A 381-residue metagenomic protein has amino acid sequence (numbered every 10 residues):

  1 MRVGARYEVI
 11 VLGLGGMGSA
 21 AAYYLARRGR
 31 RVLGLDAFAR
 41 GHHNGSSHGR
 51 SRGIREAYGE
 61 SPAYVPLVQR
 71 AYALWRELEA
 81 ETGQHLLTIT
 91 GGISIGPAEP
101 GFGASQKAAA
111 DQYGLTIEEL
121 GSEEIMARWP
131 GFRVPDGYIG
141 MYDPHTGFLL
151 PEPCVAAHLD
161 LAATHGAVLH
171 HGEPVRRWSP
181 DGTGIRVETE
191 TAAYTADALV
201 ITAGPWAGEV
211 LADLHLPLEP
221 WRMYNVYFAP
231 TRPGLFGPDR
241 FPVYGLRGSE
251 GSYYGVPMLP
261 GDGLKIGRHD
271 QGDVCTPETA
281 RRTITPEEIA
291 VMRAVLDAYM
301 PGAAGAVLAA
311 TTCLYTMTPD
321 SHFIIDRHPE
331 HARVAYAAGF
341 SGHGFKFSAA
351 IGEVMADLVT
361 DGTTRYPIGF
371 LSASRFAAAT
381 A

Functional and structural regions predicted by a protein language model:
V3-G15: Beta1/beta-strand and adjacent pyrophosphate-binding region of the FAD-binding site in flavoprotein oxidoreductases
A5-Y7, T189-A198: Core beta-strand elements of the Rossmann-like FAD/NAD(P) dinucleotide-binding domain in flavoenzyme oxidoreductases
A22-R27, G83-T88, A193-Y194, A198 (+1 more regions): Active-site substrate-recognition segment that forms the wall of the catalytic cavity or substrate channel
A26-S47: Glycine-rich FAD pyrophosphate-binding loop
S51-R128, S252-Y253: Dinucleotide-binding Rossmann-like beta1-alpha1 core, especially the glycine-rich loop that anchors the ADP
P97-H165, H170-H171, R177-T183: Flavin (FAD/FMN) cofactor-binding and adjacent substrate-gating region of FAD-dependent oxidoreductase domains
R176-Y194: Conserved beta-strand-loop-beta-strand element in the redox core of flavoprotein oxidoreductases
M292-A381: C-terminal catalytic lobe of FAD-dependent flavoproteins
